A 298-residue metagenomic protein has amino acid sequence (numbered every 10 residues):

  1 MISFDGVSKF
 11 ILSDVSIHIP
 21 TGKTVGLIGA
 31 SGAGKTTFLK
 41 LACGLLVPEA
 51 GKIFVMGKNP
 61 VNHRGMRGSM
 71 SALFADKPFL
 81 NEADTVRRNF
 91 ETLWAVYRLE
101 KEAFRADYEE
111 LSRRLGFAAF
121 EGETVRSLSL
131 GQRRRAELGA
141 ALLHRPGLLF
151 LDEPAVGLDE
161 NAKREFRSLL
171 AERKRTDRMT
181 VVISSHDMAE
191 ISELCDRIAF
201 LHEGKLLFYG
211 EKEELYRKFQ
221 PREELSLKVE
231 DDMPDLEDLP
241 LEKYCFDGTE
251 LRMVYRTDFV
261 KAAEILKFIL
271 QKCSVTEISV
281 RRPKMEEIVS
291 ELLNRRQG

Functional and structural regions predicted by a protein language model:
C43: Helix-to-loop junction immediately C-terminal to a conserved catalytic motif
G51-M66: Conserved ABC transporter NBD signature motif
E82-V96: Q-loop/switch helix immediately C-terminal to the Walker
E91, A95, E102-F120: Conserved ABC ATPase "signature" region
L149-E153: Catalytic Walker B motif of ABC-type/P-loop ATPase nucleotide-binding domains
A171-V254: ABC transporter nucleotide-binding domain
E224-E287, E291: Short, charged/small-residue-rich alpha-helical element at the C-terminal edge of ABC transporter nucleotide-binding
